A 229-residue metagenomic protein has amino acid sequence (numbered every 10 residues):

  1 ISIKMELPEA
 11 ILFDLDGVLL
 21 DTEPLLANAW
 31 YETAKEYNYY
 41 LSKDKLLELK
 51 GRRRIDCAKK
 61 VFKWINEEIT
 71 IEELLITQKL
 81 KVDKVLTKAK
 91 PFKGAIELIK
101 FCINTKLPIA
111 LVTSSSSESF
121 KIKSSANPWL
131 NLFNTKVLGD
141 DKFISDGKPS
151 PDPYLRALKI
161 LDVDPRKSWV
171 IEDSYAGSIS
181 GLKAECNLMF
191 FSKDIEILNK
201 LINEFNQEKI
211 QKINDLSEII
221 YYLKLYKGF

Functional and structural regions predicted by a protein language model:
I3-L47: Active-site neighborhood of HAD-like aspartate-dependent phosphohydrolases
M5-P8, K100, S116-S117, K121-F229: Asp-based, Mg2+/Mn2+-dependent phosphohydrolase catalytic module
L19, P91, I109, V170-I171: Conserved SAM-binding loop
N28-I65, I71, L80: Alpha-helical substrate-recognition element adjacent to the catalytic core
A29, C57, G94, S119-I122 (+1 more regions): Phosphate- and divalent-cation-binding pockets in alpha/beta enzyme and binding domains that engage nucleotide-derived
K35, I103, L182: Anion (oxyanion) recognition and catalysis
Y40, K60-I99, T105: Metal-dependent phosphoesterase signature
